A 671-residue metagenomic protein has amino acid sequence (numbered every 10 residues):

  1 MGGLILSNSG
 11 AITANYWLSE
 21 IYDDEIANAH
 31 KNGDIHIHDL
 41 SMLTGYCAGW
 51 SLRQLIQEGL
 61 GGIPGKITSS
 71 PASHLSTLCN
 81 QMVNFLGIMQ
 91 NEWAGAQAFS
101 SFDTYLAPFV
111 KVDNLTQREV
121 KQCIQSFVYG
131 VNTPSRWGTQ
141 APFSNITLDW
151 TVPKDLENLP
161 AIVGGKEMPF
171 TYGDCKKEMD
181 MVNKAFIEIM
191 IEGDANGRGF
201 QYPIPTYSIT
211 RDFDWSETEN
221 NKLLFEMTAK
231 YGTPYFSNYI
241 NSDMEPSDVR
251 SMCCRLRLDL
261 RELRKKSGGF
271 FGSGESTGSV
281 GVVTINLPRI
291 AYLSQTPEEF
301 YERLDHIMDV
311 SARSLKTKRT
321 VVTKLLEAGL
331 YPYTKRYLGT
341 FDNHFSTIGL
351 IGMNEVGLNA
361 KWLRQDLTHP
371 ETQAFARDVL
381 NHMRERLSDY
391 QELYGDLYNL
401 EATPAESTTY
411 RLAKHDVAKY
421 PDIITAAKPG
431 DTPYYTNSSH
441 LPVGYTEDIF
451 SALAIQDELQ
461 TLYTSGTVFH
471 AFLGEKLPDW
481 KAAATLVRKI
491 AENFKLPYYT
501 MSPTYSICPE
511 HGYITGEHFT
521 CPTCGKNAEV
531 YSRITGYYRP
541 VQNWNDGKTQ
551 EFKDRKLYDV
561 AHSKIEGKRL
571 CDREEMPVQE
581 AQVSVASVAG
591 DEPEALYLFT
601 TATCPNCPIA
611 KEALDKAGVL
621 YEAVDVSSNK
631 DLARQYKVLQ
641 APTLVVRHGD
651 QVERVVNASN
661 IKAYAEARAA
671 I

Functional and structural regions predicted by a protein language model:
M1-D342, L363, H369-T523, V530: Conserved catalytic cores of very large enzyme subunits
F494-Y498, S502-T504, D546-E575: Long, highly charged low-complexity segments enriched in Glu/Asp and Lys/Arg with interspersed Ser/Thr
G525-V530, V541, G547-R555: Phosphate-handling catalytic cores of nucleic-acid transaction enzymes
K556-A595, L620-E622: Acidic, low-complexity intrinsically disordered tails
S584-A617: Local sequence-structure signature of Cys/Sec-based thiol-disulfide redox active-site neighborhoods
V619-D631, Q640: Thiol-based oxidoreductase modules, predominantly thioredoxin-like and allied folds used for disulfide exchange
Y636-V645: Structural micro-motif
R647-I671: Non-catalytic, surface beta->alpha helical segment in thiol-disulfide oxidoreductase systems
